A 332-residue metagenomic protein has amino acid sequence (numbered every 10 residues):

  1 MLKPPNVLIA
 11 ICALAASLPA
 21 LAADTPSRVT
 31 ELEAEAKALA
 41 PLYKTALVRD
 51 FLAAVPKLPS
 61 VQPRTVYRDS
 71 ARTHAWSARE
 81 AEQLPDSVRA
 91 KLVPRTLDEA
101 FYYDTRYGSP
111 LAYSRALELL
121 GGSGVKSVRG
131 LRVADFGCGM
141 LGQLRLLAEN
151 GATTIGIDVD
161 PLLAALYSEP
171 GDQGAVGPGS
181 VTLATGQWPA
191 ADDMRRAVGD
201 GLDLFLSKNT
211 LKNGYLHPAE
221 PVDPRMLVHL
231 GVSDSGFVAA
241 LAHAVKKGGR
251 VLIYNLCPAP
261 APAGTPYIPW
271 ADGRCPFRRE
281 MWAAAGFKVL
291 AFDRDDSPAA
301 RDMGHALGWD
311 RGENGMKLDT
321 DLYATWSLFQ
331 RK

Functional and structural regions predicted by a protein language model:
T25-D98: N-terminal, positively charged/glycine-rich alpha-helical extensions of SAM-dependent methyltransferases
R106-G130: Conserved alpha-helix/loop element of class I SAM-dependent methyltransferases that forms part of the SAM/SAH-binding
V128-G139: Conserved class I S-adenosyl-L-methionine
G142-W188: Class I SAM-dependent methyltransferase SAM/SAH-binding core
D193-L204: A short acidic, Gly/Pro-enriched loop at the edge of an enzyme's catalytic core that lines a small-molecule cofactor
E220-K247: A short glycine-rich, Lys/Arg-flanked "PGG" loop and its adjoining helix->strand segment in the class I
G248-L256: Conserved beta-strand signature within the Rossmann-like core of class I S-adenosyl-L-methionine
I268-K332: Class I S-adenosyl-L-methionine
